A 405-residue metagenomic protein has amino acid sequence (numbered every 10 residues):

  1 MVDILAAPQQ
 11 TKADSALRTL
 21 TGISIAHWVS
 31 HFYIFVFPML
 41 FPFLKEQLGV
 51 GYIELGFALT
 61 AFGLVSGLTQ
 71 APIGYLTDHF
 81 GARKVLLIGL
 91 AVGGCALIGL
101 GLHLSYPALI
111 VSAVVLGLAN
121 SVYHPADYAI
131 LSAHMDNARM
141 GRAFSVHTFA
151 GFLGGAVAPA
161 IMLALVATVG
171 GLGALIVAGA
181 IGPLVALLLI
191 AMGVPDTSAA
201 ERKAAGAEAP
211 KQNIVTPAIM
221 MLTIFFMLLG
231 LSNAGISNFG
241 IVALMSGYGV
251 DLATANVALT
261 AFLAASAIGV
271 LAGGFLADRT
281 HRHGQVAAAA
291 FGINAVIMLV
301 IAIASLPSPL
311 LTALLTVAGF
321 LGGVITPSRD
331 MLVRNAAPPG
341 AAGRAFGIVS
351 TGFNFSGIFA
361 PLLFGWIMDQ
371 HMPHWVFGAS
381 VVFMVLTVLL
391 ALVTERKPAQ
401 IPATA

Functional and structural regions predicted by a protein language model:
V2-D14, D196-L222: Juxtamembrane intracellular "pre-TM" segments in multi-pass secondary transporters
F35, G63-A71, G155-A156, L263-A267 (+2 more regions): Residue-level signature of mid-helix packing/kink "hotspots" within the transmembrane helices of 12-pass Major
F37-P38, A218-L263, A267: Extracytoplasmic gate region of multi-pass secondary transporters
L68-L104: Conserved MFS/SLC helix-loop-helix module at the cytosolic interface between two early adjacent transmembrane helices
T69-G81, V270-R282, M368: Helix-to-loop junctions at the C-terminal end of transmembrane segments in multipass secondary transporters
K84-I98, Q285-V300: Structural signature of the two symmetry-related core transmembrane helices
S112-A150: Cytoplasmic helix-loop-helix junction between adjacent transmembrane helices in 12-TM secondary transporters
H147-G193: Helix-loop-helix hairpin linking two adjacent transmembrane segments in secondary transporters
